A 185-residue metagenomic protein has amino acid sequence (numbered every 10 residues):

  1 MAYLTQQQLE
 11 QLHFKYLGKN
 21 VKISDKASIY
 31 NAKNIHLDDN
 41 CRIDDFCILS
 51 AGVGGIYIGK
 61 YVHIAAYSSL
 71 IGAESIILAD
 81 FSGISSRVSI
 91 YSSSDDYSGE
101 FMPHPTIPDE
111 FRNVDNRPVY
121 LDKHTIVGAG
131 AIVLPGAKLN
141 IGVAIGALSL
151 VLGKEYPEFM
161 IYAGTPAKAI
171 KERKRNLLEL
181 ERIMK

Functional and structural regions predicted by a protein language model:
M1-A32, L37: N-terminal segments that cap or nucleate solenoid repeat domains
T5, A27-L37, R42-V133, T165-P166 (+1 more regions): Flexible, glycine/small-residue-enriched loop-and-beta-strand segment within the central core of proteins
K22, G83, I126, A144-I145 (+2 more regions): Short-chain dehydrogenase/reductase
V88, D95-D96, S149-L150, Y156-P157: Flexible glycine-rich beta->alpha loop in the catalytic core of nucleotide-sugar glycosyltransferases
G130-V143, S149-G153: Beta-rich strand-turn-strand
E158-M160, T165-E181: Conserved beta-strand-loop-alpha-helix hinge in the C-terminal portion of ABC ATPase nucleotide-binding domains
